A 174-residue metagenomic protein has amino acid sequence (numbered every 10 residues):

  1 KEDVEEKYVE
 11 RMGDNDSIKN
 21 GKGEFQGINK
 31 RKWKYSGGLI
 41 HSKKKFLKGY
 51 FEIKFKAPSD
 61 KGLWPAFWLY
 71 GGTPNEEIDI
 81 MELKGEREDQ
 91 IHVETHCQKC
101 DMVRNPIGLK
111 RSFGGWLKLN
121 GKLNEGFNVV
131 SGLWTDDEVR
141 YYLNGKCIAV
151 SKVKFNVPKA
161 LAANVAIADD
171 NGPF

Functional and structural regions predicted by a protein language model:
K1-F174: GH16 jelly-roll
